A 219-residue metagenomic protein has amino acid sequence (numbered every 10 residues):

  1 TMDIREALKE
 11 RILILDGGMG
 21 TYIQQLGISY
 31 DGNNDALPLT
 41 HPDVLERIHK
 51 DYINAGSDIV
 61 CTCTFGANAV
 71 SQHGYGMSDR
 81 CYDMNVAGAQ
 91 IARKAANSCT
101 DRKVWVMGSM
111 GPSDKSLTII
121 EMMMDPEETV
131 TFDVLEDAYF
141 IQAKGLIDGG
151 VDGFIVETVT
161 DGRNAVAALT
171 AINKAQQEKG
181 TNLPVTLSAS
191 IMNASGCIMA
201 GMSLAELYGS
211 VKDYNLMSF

Functional and structural regions predicted by a protein language model:
T1-S218: Domain-level signal for soluble alpha/beta catalytic cores
